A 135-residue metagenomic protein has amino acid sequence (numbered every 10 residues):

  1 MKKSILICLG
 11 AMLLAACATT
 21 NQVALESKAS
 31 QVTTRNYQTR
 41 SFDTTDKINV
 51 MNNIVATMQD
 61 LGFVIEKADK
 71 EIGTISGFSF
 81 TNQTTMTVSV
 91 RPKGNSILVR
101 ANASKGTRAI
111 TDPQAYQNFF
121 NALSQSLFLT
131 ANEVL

Functional and structural regions predicted by a protein language model:
M1-S4: Positively charged n-region of N-terminal signal peptides that target proteins for export
I7: Phosphate/nucleotide-binding beta-alpha loop and adjacent structural elements of enzyme active sites
L13-A16: C-terminal motif of bacterial Sec signal peptides marking the signal peptidase cleavage site
A18-L135: Ser/Thr-rich, low-complexity intrinsically disordered terminal regions
